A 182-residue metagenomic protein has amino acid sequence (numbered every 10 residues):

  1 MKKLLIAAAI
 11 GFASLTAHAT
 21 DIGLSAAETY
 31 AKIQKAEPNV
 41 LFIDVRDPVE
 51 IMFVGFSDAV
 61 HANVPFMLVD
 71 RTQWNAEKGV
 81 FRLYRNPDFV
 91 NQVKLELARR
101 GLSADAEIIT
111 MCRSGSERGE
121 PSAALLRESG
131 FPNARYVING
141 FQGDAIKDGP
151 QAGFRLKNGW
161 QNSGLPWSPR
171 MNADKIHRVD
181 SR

Functional and structural regions predicted by a protein language model:
M1-L4: Positively charged n-region of N-terminal signal peptides that target proteins for export
I6-A9, W74: Short helix-onset patch at the extreme N-terminus, typifying the N->h transition of secretory signal peptides
A8-H18: Hydrophobic h-region of N-terminal signal peptides that target proteins for export in Gram-negative bacteria
H18-P38, P48, M52-E107, E117-R182: Rhodanese-like catalytic fold shared by cysteine-dependent sulfurtransferases and DSP/PTP-type phosphatases
F42-D44: Structural scaffold elements adjacent to functional motifs in cytosolic proteins
M111-C112: Short, surface-exposed ligand- or partner-binding patches at beta-edge/loop junctions that are enriched in aromatics
